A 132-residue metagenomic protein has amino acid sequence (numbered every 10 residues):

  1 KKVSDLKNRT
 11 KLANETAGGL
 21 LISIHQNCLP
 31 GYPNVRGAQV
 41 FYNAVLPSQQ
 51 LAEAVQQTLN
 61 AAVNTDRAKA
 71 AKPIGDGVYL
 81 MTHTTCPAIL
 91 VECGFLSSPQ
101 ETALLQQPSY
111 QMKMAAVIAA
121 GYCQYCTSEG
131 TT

Functional and structural regions predicted by a protein language model:
K1-E53, A61: Catalytic-core regions of hydrolytic enzymes
K2-R9, S48-L51, V55, E101 (+2 more regions): Stable alpha-helical elements in mature extracytoplasmic
T16, L21-G31, F41, A70-T132: Active-site-adjacent mobile loop/cap segments within catalytic or ligand-binding domains
N34, N64-T65, T84: Short, structurally constrained coil/turn elements that cap an alpha-helix or connect an alpha-helix to the following
S48, A62-D66, I74-Y79: Catalytic cores of nucleophile-dependent amide-cleaving enzymes
A54-A70: Proline/glycine-rich low-complexity loops and linkers
